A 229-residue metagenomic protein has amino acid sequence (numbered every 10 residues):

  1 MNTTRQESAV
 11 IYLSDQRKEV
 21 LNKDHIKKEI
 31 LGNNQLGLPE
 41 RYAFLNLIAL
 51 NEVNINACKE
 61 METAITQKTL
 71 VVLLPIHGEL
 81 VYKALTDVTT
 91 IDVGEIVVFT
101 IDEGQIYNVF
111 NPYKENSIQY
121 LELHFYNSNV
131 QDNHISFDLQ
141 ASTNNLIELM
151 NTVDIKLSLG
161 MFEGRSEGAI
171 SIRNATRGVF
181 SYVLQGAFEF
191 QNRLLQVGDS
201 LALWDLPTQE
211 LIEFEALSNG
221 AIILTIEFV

Functional and structural regions predicted by a protein language model:
M1-S14: Hydrophobic transmembrane alpha-helices and immediately adjacent juxtamembrane helices of multi-pass inner-membrane
I11-P39, N46-Q67, E79-V93, V98-G104 (+3 more regions): Conserved short histidine dyad/triad with adjacent acidic residue
T66-V81, H124, A175-E189: Short, conserved beta-strand element in jelly-roll/cupin
T86-V88, I101-Q131, T152, D205-V229: Ligand-binding loop in jelly-roll beta-barrel domains
H134-L224, F228: Acidic/His-leaning functional-site neighborhoods
